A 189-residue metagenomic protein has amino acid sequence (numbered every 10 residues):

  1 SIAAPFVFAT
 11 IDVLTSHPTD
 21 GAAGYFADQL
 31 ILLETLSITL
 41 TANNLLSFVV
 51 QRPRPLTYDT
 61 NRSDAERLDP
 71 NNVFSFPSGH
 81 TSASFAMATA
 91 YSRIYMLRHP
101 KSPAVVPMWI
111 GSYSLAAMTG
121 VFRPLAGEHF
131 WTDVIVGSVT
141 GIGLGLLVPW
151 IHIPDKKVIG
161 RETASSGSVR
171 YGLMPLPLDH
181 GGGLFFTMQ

Functional and structural regions predicted by a protein language model:
S1-D12: Hydrophobic alpha-helical transmembrane segments
T10-P18, I94-M96: Structural signal for the C-terminal ends of transmembrane alpha-helices and the immediately following loop
L14-G24, P103: Long amphipathic alpha-helical coiled-coil segments
F26, L30-I31, T35-Q189: Replace "edges of transmembrane helices
